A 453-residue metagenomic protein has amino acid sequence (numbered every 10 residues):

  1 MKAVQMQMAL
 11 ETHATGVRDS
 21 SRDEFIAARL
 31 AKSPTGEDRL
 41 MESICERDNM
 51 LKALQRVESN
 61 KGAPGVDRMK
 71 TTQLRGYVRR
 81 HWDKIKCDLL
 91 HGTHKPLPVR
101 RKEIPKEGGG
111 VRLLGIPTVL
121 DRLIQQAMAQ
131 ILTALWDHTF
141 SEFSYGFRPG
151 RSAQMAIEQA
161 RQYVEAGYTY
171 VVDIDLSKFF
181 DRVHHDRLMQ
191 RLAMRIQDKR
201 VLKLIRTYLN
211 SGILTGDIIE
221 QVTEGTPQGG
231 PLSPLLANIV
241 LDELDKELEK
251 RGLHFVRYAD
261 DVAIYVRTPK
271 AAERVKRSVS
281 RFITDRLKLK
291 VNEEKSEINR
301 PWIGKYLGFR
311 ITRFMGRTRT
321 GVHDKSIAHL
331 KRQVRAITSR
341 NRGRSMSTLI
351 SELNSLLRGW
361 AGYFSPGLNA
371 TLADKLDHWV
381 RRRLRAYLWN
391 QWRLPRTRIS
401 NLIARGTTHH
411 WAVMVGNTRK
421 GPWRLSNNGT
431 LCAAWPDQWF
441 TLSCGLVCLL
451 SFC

Functional and structural regions predicted by a protein language model:
M1-R79: Non-catalytic, polymerase-adjacent accessory regions of viral genome-replication enzymes
C45-D48, P96-R100, E107, S347-Y363: Core structural elements
Q73-P96: Amphipathic alpha-helical blocks
D88-E103, E107, I131, T139-K305: Conserved polymerase palm-domain catalytic core
V119-L120, I124-A127, R161: Duplex nucleic acid-engaging cores and interfaces of nucleic-acid transaction enzymes
N210, T284-E352, L356-G359: A conserved non-catalytic segment of reverse transcriptases and RNA-directed RNA polymerases corresponding to the late
Q221-G225, R319, R335-L349, G359-L372 (+1 more regions): Short, solvent-exposed helix-loop connector elements
W392-C453: Extended C-terminal regions of large enzymes
